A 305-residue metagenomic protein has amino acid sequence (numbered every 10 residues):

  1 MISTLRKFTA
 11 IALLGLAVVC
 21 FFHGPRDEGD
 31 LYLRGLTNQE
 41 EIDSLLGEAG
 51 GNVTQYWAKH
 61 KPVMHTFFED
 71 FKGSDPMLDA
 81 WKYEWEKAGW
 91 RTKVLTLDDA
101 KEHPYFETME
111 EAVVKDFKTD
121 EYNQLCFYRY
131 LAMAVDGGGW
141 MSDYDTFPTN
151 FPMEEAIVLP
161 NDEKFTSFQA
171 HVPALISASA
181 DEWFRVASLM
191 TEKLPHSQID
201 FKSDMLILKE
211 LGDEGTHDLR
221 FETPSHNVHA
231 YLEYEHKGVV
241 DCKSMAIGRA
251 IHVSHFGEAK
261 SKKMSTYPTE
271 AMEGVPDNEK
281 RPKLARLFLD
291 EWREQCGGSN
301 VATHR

Functional and structural regions predicted by a protein language model:
M1-L13: N-terminal Sec-pathway targeting helices
L13-G15, V19-L125, D181, C296-H304: N-terminal anchoring/stem segment of glycosyltransferases
F71, D99-E102, T146-T149, G257-A259: Short, solvent-exposed loop/turn segments at secondary-structure junctions
P76-D79, Y83, F127, L131-A134 (+1 more regions): A structural signal for well-ordered alpha-helical segments within the folded catalytic domains of diverse enzymes
W81, R91-K93, P104-M109, F147-E163 (+2 more regions): Terminal, low-complexity, charged helical segments
K93-T96, W140-D143, P148-T149, D218-P224: A structural signal for short, well-ordered beta-strand segments and their strand-loop junctions that often border
E121-A187: GT-A fold catalytic core of metal-dependent nucleotide-sugar glycosyltransferases, centered on the diacidic
E182-R305: Catalytic core and acceptor-binding pocket of nucleotide-sugar-dependent glycosyltransferases
